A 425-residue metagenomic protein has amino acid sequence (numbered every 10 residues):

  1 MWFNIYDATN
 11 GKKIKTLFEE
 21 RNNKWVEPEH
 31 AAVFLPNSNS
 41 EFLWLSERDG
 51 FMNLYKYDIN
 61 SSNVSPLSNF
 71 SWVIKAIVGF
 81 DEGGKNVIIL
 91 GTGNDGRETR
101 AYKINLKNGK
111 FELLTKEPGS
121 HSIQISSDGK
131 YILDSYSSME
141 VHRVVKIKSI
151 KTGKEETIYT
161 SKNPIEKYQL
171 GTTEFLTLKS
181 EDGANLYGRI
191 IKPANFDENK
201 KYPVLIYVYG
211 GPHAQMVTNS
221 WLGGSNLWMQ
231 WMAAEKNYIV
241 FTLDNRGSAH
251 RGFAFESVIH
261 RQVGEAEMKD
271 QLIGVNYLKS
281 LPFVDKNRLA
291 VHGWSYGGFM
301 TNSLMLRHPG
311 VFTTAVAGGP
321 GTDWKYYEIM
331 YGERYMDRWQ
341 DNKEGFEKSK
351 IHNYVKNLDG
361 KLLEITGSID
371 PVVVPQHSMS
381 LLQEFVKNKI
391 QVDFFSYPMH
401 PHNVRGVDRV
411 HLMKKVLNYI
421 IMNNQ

Functional and structural regions predicted by a protein language model:
M1-I5, G50-Y55, G96-Y102, E140-I147: Structural motif
Y6-A31, S46, Y57-D81, G91-N94 (+2 more regions): Multi-bladed beta-propeller domains
A31-V33, V78, V204, M229: Conserved short beta-strand element of beta-propeller blades
P36-N39, D81-G83, S127-D128: Residue-level detector of Asp-centered blade-edge/turn motifs that repeat once per structural unit in beta-propeller
S38-D49: Loop/turn-rich, solvent-exposed surfaces of beta-rich toroidal or solenoidal domains
E41-L43, V87-I88, I132: Hydrophobic beta-strand positions that form the internal "hydrophobic ladder" of WD40/Gbeta-like beta-propeller blades
S46-R48, G91-G93, Y136-S138, S180: Non-cytosolic beta-sheet module surface loops
S120-Q425: Serine-hydrolase catalytic core recognition
